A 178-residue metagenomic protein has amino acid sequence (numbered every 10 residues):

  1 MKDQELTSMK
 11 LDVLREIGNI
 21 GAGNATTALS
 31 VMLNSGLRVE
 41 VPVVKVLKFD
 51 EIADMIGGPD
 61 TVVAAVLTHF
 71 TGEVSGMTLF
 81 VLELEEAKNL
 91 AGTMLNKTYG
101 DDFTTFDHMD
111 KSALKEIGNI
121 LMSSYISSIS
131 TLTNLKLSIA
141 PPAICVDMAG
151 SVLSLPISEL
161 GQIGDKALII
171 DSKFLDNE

Functional and structural regions predicted by a protein language model:
K2-E178: Composition-driven recognition of glycine/serine/threonine/acidic- and proline-rich low-complexity segments and repeats
